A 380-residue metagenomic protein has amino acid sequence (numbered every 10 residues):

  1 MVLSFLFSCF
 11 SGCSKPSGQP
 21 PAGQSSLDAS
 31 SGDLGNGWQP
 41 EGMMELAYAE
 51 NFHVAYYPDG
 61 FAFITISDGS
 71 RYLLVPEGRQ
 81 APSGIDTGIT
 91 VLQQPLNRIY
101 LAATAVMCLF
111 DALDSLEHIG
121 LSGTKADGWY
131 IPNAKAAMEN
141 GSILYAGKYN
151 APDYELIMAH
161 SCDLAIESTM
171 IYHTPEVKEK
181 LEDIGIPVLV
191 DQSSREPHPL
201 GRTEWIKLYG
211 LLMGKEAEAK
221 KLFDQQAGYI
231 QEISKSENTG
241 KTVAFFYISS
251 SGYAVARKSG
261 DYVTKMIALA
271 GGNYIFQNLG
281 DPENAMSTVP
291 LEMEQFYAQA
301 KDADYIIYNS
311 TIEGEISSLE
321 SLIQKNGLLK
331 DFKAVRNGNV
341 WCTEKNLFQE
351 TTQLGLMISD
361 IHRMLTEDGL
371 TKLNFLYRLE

Functional and structural regions predicted by a protein language model:
S8-G12: C-terminal motif of bacterial Sec signal peptides marking the signal peptidase cleavage site
C13-M107, E218-F245, G369-E380: Bacterial Sec-exported substrate-binding components of ABC uptake systems
I66, Y72-M158, L164-M170: A short, structured surface patch at a secondary-structure boundary
N97, A105-M107, S122-N133, H173-E176 (+2 more regions): Extracytoplasmic ligand-binding site segments that recognize negatively charged/polar headgroups
R98-L101, H118-S122, L164-S168, V188-D191 (+5 more regions): Structural recognition of the beta-strand scaffold that forms the well-ordered cores of secreted hydrolase catalytic
G147-P152, S168-P175, E196-T203, A217-K220 (+5 more regions): Soluble non-cytosolic domains of exported or imported proteins
E196-K221, Y305-E380: Structured C-terminal subdomain patch of bacterial secreted/periplasmic proteins
G228-Y229, I233-S317: Flexible, glycine-rich surface segments
